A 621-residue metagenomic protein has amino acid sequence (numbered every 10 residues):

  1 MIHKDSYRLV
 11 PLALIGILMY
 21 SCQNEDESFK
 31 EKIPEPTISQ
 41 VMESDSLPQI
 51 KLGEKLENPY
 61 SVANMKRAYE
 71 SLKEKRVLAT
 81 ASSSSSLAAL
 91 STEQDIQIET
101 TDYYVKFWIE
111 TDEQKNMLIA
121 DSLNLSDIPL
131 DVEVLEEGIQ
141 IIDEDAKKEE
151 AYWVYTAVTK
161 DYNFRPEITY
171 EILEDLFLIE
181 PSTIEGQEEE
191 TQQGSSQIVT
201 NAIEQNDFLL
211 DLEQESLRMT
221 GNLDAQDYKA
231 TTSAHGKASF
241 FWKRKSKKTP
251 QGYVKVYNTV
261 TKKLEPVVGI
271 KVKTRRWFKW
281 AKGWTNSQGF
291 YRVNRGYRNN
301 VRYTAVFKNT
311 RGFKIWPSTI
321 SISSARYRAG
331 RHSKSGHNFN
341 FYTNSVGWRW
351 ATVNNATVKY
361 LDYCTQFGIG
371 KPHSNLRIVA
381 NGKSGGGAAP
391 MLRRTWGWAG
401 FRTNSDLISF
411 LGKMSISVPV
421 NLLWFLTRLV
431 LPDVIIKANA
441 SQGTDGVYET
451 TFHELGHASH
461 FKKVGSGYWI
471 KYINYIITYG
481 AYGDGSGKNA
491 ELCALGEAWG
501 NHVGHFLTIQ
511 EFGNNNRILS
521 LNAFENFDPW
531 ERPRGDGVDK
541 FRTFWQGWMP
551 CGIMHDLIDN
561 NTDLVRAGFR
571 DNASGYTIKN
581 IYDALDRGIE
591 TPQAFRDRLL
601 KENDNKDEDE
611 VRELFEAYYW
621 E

Functional and structural regions predicted by a protein language model:
L18-S21: C-terminal motif of bacterial Sec signal peptides marking the signal peptidase cleavage site
D26-G194: Long, solvent-exposed N-terminal ectodomains/accessory regions that are displayed to the extracellular/lumenal milieu
L56, Y60, N64, E70-S83 (+4 more regions): Replace "(M1/M4/M9/M12/WLM)" with "(e.g., M1/M4/M8/M9/M12/M26/WLM)" and add "not limited to" to clarify scope
V62, Y69-L72, A79, P250-F278: Short, ordered, surface-exposed loop/turn motifs in non-cytosolic proteins
R276-F290: Short, acidic Ser/Thr/Gly-rich low-complexity loop/linker segments typical of extracellular and cell-surface proteins
R292-R302: Short Pro-Gly-centered beta-turn/loop motif in secreted/extracellular proteins
N294-G296, I315, F341-A380, S384-L411: Zn2+-dependent metallopeptidase catalytic core
R393-V447, L455-G465: Active-site scaffold of zinc-dependent metalloenzymes
